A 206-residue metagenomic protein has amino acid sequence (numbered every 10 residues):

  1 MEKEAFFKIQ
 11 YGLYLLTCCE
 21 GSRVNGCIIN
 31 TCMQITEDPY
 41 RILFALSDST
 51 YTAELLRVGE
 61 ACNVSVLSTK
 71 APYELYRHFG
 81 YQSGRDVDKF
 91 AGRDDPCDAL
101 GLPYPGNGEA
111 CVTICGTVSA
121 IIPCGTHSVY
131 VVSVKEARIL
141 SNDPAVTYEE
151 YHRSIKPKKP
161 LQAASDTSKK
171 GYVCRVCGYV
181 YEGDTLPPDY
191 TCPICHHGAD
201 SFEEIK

Functional and structural regions predicted by a protein language model:
M1-K170, V176, Y181: Basic, polyanion-binding surface patches
T31, H196-A199: Extracellular/secretory pathway and lumenal proteins
C174-C177, C192-C195: Short cysteine-rich clusters marking metal-coordination/redox-active sites
E182, D200-E203: Short functional micro-motifs and their immediate structural scaffolds
E182-T191: Short linker/helix segments within small regulatory modules
P193, F202-K206: Non-heme iron-sulfur electron-transfer modules
